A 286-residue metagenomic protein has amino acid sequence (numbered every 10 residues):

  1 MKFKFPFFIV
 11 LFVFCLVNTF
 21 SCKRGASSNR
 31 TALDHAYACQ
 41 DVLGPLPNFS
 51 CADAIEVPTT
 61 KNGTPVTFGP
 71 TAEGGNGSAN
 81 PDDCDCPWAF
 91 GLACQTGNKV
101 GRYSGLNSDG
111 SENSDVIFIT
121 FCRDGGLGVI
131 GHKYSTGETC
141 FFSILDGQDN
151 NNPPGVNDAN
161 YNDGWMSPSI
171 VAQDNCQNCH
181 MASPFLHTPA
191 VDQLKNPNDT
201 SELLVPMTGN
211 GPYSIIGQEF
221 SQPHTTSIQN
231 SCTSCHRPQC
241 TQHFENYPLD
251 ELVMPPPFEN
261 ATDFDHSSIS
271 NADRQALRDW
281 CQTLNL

Functional and structural regions predicted by a protein language model:
M1-F8: Bacterial N-terminal signal peptides that target proteins for export
I9-N18: Bacterial N-terminal signal peptides
C15, A32, G44, G77-A79 (+3 more regions): Residue-level signal for mature regions of secreted extracellular proteins and peptides
V17-Y37: Bacterial Sec-dependent N-terminal signal peptides
S21-K23, A38-Q40, S50-A52, D83-P87 (+5 more regions): Sequence contexts marking disulfide-bonded cysteines in secreted/extracellular proteins
G25-A26, G126-L286: Sequence context surrounding c-type heme c attachment/ligation sites in exported
N29-L33, E56-T60, P65-F68, Q239 (+2 more regions): Long, charged, low-complexity terminal extensions
A54, P58-G126: N-terminal carbohydrate-binding/catalytic regions of secreted carbohydrate-active enzymes
